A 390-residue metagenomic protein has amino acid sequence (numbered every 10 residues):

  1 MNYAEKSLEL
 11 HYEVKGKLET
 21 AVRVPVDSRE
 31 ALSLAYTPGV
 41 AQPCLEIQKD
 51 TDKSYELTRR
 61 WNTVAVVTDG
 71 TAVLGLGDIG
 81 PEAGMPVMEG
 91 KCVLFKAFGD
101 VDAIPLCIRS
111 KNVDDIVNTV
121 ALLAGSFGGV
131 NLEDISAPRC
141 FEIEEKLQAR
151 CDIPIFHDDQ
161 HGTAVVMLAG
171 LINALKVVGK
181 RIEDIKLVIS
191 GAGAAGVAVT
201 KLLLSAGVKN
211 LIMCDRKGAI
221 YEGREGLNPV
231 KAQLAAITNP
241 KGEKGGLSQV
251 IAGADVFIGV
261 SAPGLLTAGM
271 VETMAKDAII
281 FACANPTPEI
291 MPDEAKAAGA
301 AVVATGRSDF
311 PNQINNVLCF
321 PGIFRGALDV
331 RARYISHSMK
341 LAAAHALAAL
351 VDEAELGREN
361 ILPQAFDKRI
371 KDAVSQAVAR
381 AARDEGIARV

Functional and structural regions predicted by a protein language model:
M1-I155, S375, A381, E385 (+1 more regions): N-terminal ligand-binding/catalytic initiation module
Y12, Y55-R60, K96-A97, L122-A124 (+8 more regions): Solvent-exposed alpha-helices and their adjacent loops that cap or buttress functional pockets in soluble metabolic
D69-T71, I79, I108-R109, D134-A137 (+5 more regions): Short, ordered loop/turn segments at secondary-structure junctions
L74, I79-G99, H157, V165-A262: Glycine-rich phosphate/diphosphate-binding loop of Rossmann-like nucleotide-binding domains
P105, N131-D134, I155-D158, I189 (+5 more regions): General beta-strand structural signal in soluble alpha/beta enzymes
D158, A282-V390: Adenosine-phosphate binding glycine-rich loop
A232-A301, R307-D309: Rossmann-like adenosine-cofactor binding region
